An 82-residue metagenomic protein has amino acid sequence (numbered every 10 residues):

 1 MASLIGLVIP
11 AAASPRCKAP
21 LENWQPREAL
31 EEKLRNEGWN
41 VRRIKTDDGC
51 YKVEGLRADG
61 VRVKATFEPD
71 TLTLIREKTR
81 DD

Functional and structural regions predicted by a protein language model:
M1-A13: Classic N-terminal secretory signal peptides
A12-L21, D81: Cleaved targeting-peptide boundary
C17-N40: Short, non-transmembrane alpha-helical segments in secretory-pathway proteins
R42-T46: Surface-exposed patches in mature extracellular/periplasmic domains of secreted proteins
D48-K52: Surface-exposed aromatic
V53-E54, F67, L72: Conserved histidines in hydrophobic membrane contexts and catalytic metal-binding motifs
A58-G60: Glycine-centered tight beta-turn/hairpin loop motif at sheet-sheet or coil-to-beta transitions
L72-D82: Short, low-complexity, Pro/Ser/Thr/Gly-rich segments in the mature regions of secreted, periplasmic
